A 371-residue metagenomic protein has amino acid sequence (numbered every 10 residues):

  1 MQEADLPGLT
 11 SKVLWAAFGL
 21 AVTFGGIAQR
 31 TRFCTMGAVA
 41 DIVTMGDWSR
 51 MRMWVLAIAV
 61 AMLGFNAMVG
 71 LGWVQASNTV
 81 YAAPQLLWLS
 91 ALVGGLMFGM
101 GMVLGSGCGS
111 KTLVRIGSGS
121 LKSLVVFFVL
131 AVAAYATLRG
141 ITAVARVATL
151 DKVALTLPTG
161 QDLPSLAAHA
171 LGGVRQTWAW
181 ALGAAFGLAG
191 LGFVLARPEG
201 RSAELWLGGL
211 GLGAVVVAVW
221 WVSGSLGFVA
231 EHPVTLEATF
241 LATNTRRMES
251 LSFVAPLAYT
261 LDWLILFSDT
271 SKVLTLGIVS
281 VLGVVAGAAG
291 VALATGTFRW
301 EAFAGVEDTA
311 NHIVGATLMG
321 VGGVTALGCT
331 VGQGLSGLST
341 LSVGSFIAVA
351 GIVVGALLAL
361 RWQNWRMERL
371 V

Functional and structural regions predicted by a protein language model:
M1-V371: Membrane-interfacial helix-loop segments of redox and metal-homeostasis proteins, especially TM-loop-TM junctions
